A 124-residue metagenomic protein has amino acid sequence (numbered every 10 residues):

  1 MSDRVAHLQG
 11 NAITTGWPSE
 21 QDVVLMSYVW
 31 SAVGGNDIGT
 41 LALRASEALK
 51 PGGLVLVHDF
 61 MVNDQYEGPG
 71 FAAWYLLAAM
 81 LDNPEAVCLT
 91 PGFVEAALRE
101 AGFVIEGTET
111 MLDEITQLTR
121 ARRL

Functional and structural regions predicted by a protein language model:
M1-S2, K50: Short helix-capping segments at alpha-helix termini
S2-A12: Conserved SAM-binding strand-loop segment of SAM-dependent methyltransferases
T14-V24: A short acidic, Gly/Pro-enriched loop at the edge of an enzyme's catalytic core that lines a small-molecule cofactor
M26-V29: A short beta-strand submotif of the Rossmann-like class I SAM-dependent methyltransferase core that lines
S31-V33, A48: A short His-aromatic
G39-P51: A short glycine-rich, Lys/Arg-flanked "PGG" loop and its adjoining helix->strand segment in the class I
H58-A101, E106-E109: C-terminal alpha-helical "lid/dimerization" subdomain adjacent to the S-adenosyl-L-methionine
A101-L124: Core SAM-dependent methyltransferase catalytic element
